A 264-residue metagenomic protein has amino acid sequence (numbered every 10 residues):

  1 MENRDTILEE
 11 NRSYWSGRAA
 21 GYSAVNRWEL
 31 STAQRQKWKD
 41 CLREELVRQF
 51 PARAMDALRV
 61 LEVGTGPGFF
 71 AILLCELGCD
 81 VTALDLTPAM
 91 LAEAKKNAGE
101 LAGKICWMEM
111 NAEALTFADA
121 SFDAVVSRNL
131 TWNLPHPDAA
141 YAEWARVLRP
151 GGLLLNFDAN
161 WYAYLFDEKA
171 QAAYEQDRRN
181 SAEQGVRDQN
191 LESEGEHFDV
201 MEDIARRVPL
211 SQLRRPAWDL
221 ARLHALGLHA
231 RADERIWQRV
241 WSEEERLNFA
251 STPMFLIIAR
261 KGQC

Functional and structural regions predicted by a protein language model:
M1-M55, F70-L73, F198, E202: Conserved class I S-adenosyl-L-methionine
L61-V63, P67-A114: Class I SAM-dependent methyltransferase SAM/SAH-binding core
E113-A124: A short acidic, Gly/Pro-enriched loop at the edge of an enzyme's catalytic core that lines a small-molecule cofactor
A124-P137: A short SAM/SAH-binding and catalytic strip from SAM-dependent methyltransferases
D138-P150: A short glycine-rich, Lys/Arg-flanked "PGG" loop and its adjoining helix->strand segment in the class I
L153-E192: Conserved class I S-adenosyl-L-methionine
P209-G227, A232-D233: Short alpha-helix
E243-C264: Core SAM-dependent methyltransferase catalytic element
